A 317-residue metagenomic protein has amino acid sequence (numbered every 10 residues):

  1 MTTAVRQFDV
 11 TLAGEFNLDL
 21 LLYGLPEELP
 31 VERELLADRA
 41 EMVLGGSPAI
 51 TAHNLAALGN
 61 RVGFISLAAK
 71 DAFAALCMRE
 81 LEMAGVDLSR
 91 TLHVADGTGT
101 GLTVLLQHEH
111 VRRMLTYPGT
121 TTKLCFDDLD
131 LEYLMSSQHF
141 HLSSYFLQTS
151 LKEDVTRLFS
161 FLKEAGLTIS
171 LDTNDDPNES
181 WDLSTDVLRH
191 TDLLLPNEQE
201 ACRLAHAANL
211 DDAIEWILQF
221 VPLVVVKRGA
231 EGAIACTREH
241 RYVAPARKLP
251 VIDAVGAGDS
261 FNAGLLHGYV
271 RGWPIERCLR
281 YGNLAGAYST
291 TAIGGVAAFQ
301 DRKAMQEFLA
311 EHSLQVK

Functional and structural regions predicted by a protein language model:
M1-I65, A72-M83, I252: Glycine-rich phosphate/adenosyl-contacting loop at the front of the ribokinase-like
T2-V10, L36, N178, L210-K317: Conserved phosphate-binding/catalytic region of the ribokinase-like
V31-L35, M42, A57-L142, Q306-K317: Conserved N-terminal subdomain of the carbohydrate kinase-like
A56, E82, K163, L188 (+1 more regions): Anion (oxyanion) recognition and catalysis
V62, L88, I169-S170, V224: Hydrophobic beta-strand scaffold residues
E132-Y133, D186-V187, I217: Structural alpha-helical scaffold elements that stabilize or flank donor/cofactor-binding regions in carbohydrate
H139-I214, E231-A233: Conserved beta-alpha-beta core of the PfkB/ribokinase-like small-molecule kinase fold
